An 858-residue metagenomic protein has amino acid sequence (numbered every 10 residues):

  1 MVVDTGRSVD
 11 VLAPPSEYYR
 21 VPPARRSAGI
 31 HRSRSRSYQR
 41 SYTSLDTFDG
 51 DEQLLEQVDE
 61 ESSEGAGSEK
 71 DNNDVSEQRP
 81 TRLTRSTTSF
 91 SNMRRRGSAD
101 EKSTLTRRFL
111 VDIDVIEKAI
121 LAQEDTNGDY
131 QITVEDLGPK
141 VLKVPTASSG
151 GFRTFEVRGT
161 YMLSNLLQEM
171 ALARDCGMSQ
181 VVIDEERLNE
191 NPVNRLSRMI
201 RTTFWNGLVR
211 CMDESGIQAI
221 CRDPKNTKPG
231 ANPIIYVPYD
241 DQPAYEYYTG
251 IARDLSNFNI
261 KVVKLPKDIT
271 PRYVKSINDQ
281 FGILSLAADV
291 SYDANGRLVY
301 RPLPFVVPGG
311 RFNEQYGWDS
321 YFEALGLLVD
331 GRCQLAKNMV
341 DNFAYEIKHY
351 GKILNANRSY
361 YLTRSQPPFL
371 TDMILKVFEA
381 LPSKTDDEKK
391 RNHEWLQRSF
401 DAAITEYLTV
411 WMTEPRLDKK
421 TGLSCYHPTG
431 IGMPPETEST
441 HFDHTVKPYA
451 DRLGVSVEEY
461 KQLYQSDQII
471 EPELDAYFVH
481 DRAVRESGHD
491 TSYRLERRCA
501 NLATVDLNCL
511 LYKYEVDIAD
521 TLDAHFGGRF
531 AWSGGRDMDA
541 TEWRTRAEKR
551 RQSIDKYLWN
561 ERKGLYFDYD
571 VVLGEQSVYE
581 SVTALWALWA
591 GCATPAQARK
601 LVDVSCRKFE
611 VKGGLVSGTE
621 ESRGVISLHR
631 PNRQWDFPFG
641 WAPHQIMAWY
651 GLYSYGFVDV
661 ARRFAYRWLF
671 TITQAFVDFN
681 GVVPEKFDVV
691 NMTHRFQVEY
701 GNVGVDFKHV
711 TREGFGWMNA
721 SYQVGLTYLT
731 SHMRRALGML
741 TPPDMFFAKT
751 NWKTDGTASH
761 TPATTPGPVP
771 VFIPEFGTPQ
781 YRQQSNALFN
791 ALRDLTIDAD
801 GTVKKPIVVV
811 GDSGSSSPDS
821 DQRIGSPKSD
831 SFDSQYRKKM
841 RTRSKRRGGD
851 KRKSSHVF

Functional and structural regions predicted by a protein language model:
V2-S76, P80-F90, T757-V857: Fungal intrinsically disordered, low-complexity serine/threonine- and proline-rich regulatory regions
L54, S89, T104-L105, F109-A119 (+11 more regions): Extended glycan-interaction surfaces of carbohydrate-active proteins
Y316-E346, T583-T594, Q645-V658: Alpha-helical support elements that line or immediately flank enzyme active sites and cofactor-binding pockets
N342, F369, A402-R416, L510 (+3 more regions): Alpha-helical scaffold segments in carbohydrate-active enzymes
I347-S399: Aromatic/His-enriched, Gly/Pro-containing loop or helix-boundary segments that lie immediately adjacent to catalytic
V377-R398, I518-E542, Y655-D659: Inter-helical turn/loop segments and adjacent helix faces that build the functional surface of alpha-helical bundle
R497-R529, W543, R633-F664: Long, repeat-rich segments with strong aromatic
